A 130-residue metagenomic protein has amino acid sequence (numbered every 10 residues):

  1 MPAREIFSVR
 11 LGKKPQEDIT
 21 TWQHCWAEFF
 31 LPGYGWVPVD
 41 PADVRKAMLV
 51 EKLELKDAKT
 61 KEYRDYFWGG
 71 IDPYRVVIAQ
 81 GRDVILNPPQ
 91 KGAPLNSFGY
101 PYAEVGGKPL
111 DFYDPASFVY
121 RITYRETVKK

Functional and structural regions predicted by a protein language model:
M1-Q90: Hydrophobic/aromatic-rich core segments of domains that either
K61-K130: Low-complexity, Gly/Ser/Thr/Pro-rich intrinsically disordered linker/tail segments
